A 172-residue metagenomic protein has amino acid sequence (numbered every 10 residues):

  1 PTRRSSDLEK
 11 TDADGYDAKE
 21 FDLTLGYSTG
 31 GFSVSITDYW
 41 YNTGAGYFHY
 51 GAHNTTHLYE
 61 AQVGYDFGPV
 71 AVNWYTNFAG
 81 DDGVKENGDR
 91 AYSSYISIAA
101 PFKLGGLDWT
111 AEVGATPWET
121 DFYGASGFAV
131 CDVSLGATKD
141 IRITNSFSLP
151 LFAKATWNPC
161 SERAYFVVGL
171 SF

Functional and structural regions predicted by a protein language model:
P1-S5: Short, small-residue-biased leader/transition segments that mark boundaries at the very start of proteins
S6-S28, S33-H53, G124-G127: Surface-exposed loop and membrane-interface regions of Gram-negative outer-membrane beta-barrel proteins
L8-D12, S28, T37-Y41, Y75-A79 (+3 more regions): Outer-membrane beta-barrel pore domains and translocons
D17-F21, T55-A61, D66-G68, G88-I96 (+2 more regions): Residues that define the transmembrane beta-barrel architecture of outer-membrane proteins
G26-G30, G64-V70, A99-G105, T138-T144 (+1 more regions): Structural signature of outer-membrane beta-barrel channels/translocons
W40-S93: Hydrophobic, well-structured mid-protein blocks that either form specific transmembrane helices
N77, L135, I141, S161-F172: Outer-membrane beta-barrel "beta-signal"
D108-I143: Outer membrane beta-barrel transmembrane domains
